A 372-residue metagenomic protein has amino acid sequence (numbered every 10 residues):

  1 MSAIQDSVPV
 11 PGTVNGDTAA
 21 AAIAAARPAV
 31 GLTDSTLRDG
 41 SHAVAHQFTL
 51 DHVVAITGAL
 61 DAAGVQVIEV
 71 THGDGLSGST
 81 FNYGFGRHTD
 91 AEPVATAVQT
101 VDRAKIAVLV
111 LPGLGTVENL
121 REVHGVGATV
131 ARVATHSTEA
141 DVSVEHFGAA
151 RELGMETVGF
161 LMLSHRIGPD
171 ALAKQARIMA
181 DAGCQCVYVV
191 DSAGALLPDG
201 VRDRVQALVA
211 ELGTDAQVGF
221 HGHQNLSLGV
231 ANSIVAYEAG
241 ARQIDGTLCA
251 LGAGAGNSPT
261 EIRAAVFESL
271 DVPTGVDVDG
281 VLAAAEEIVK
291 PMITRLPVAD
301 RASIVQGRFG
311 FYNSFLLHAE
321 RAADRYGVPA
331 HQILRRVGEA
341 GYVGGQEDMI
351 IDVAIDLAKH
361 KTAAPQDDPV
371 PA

Functional and structural regions predicted by a protein language model:
S2-A372: Catalytic cores and adjacent flexible loops of soluble metabolic enzymes that perform enolate/carbanion chemistry on
